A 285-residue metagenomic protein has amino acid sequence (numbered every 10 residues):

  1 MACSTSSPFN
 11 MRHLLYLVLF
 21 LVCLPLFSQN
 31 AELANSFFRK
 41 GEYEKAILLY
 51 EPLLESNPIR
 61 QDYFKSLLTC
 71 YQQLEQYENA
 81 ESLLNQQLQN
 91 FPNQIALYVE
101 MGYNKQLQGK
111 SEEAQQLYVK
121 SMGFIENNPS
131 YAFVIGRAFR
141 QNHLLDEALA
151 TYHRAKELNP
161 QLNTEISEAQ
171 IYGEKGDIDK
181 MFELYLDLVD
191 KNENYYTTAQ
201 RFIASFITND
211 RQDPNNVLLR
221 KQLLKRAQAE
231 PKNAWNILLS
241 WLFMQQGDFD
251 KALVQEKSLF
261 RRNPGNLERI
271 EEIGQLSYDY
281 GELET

Functional and structural regions predicted by a protein language model:
S28-S82, F91-A96, R201: N-terminal leader/linker segments that initiate helical-solenoid repeat arrays
R39, Q73, L107, Q141 (+4 more regions): Register position in tetratricopeptide repeats
P52-L53, Q86-Q87, K120-M122, R154-A155 (+3 more regions): Canonical positions in the second alpha-helix
P58, P92, E126, N159-P160 (+3 more regions): Short coil turns that delineate tetratricopeptide repeat
Y63, L97, Y131, T164-E165 (+3 more regions): TPR alpha-solenoid repeat register
S66, E100, V134, S167-E168 (+3 more regions): Canonical tetratricopeptide repeat
